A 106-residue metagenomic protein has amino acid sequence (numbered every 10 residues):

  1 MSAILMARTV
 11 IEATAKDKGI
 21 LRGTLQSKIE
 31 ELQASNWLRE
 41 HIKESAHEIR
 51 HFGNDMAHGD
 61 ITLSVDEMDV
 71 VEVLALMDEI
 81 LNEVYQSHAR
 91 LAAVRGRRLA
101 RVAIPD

Functional and structural regions predicted by a protein language model:
S2-I20, M56: Hydrophobic alpha-helical packing segments in soluble, helical-rich domains
L5, T9, S27, H51 (+1 more regions): Amphipathic alpha-helical interaction segments
T14, K18, N36, L81-H88: Conserved NTP-handling cores and scaffolds of large molecular machines
A15, R22-G23, M68, A89: Short linear functional motifs in flexible/disordered or boundary regions
K16-F52: Short, charged amphipathic alpha-helical segments flanked by flexible coils
E44-D106: Charge-enriched, short contiguous segments at helix-coil
